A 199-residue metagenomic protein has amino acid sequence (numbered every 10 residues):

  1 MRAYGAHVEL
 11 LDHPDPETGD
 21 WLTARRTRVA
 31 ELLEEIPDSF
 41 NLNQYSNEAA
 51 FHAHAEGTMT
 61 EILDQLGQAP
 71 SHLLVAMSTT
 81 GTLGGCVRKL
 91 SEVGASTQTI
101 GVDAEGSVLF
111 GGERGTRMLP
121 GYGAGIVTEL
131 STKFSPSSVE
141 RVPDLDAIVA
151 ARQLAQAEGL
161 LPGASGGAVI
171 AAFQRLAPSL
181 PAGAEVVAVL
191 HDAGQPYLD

Functional and structural regions predicted by a protein language model:
R2-H72, A104-A155: Small/polar-residue-rich loop-to-helix segments that shape phosphate-bearing ligand pockets
H7, S96-Q98, E185: Residues at the starts of beta-strands that form the adenosine-phosphate
L42, L160-A168: Short glycine/threonine-rich catalytic loop with a Thr-x-Gly-x-Asp
V75, R141, G163, A188: Redox-cofactor binding/interface segments in oxidoreductases and associated redox assembly factors
A76-V87, S165-F173, Y197: Short glycine/serine/threonine-rich phosphate/pyrophosphate-binding segments that cradle anionic phosphate groups
V87-G94, A177: Surface-exposed amphipathic alpha-helices with a cationic face
V93-G106: Short, acidic/small-residue loops that bind anionic groups at enzyme active sites
G125, E129, A171-D199: Phosphate-binding loop/pocket of nucleotide- and phosphate-handling active sites
